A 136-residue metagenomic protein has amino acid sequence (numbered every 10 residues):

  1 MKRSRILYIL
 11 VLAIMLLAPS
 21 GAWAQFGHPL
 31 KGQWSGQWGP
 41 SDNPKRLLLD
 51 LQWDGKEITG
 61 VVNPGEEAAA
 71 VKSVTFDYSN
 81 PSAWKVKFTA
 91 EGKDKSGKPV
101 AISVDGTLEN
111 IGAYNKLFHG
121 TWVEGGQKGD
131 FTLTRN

Functional and structural regions predicted by a protein language model:
M1-L10: Bacterial N-terminal signal peptides that target proteins for export
I9-P19: Bacterial N-terminal signal peptides
S20-A24: Sec/Tat signal peptide C-region and signal peptidase I cleavage site
Q25-N136: Central antiparallel beta-sheet cores of small beta-barrel/beta-sandwich binding domains
